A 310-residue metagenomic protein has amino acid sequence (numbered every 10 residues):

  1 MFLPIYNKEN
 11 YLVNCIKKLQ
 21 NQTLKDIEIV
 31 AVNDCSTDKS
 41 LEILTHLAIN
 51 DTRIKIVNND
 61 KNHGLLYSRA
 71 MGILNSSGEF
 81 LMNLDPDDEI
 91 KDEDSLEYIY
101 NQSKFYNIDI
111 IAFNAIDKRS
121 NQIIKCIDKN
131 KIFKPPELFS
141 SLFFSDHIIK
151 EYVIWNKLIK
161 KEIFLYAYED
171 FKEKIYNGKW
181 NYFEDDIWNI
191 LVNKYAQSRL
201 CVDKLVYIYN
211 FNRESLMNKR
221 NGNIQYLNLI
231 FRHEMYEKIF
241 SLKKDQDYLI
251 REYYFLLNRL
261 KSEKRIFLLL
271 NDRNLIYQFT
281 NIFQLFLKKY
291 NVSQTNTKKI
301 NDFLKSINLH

Functional and structural regions predicted by a protein language model:
N7-N21: Short, well-formed alpha-helical segments that are part of the catalytic scaffolds of diverse glycosyltransferases
L19, D34-C35, H63, P86: Conserved short acidic donor-positioning loop in nucleotide-sugar-dependent glycosyltransferases
N33-E42, K61: A conserved acidic beta->alpha catalytic loop
S36, L260-H310: Membrane-interface aromatic/basic loop that binds lipid-linked glycans or pyrophosphate carriers, typified by
N59-S76, P86: Glycine-rich, basic loop-to-helix element that forms the pyrophosphate-binding segment of sugar-nucleotide handling
L81: Short aromatic/hydrophobic "clamp" motif used to bind/position activated sugar donors
D94-C126: Conserved donor NDP-sugar-binding/catalytic core segment of glycosyltransferases
E137-N221: Conserved nucleotide-sugar donor-binding catalytic segment
